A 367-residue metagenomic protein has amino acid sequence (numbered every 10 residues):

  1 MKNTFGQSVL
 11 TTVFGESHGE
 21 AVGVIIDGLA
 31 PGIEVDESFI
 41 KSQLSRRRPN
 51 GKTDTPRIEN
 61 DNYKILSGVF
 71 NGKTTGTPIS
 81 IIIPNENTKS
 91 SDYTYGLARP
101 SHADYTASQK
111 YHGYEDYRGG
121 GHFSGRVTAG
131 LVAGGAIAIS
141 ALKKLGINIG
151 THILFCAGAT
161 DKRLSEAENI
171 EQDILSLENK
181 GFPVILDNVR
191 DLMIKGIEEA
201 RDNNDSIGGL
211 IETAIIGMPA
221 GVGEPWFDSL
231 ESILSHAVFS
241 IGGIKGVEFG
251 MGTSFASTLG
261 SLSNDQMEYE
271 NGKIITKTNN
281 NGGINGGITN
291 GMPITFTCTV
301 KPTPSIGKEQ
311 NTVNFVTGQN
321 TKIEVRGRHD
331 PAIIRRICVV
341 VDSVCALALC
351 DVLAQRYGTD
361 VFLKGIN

Functional and structural regions predicted by a protein language model:
M1-N367: Generic N-terminal targeting/processing segments that precede catalytic cores or assembly contacts
